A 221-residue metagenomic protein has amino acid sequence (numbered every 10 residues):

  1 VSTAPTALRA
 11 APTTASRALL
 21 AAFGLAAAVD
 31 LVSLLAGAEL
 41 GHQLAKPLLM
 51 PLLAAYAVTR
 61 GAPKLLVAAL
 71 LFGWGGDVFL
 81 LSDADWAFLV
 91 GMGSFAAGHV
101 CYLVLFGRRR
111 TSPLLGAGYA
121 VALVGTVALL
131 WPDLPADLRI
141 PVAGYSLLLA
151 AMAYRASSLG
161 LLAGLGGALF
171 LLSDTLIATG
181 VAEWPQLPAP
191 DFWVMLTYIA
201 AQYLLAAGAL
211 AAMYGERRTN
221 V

Functional and structural regions predicted by a protein language model:
S2-V221: Polytopic alpha-helical membrane-helix bundles and their juxtamembrane interface segments in multi-pass membrane
